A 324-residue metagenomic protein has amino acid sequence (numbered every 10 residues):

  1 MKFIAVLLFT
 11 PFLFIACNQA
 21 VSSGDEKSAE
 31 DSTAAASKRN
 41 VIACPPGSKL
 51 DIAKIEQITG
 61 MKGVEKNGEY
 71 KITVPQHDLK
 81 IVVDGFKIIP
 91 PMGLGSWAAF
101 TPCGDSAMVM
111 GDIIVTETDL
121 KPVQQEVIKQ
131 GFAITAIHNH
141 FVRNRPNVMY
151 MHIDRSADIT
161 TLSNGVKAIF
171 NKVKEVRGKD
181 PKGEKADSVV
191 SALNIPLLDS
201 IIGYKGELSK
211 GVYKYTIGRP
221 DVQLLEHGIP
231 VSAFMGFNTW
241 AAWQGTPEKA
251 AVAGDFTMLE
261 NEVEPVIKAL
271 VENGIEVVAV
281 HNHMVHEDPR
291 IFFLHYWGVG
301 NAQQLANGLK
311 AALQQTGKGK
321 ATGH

Functional and structural regions predicted by a protein language model:
M1-I4: Positively charged n-region of N-terminal signal peptides that target proteins for export
L7-L8: Secretory/periplasmic and organellar redox-cofactor proteins
F14-A16: C-terminal motif of bacterial Sec signal peptides marking the signal peptidase cleavage site
A20-N147, D154-I291, H295-H324: Long, contiguous binding/interaction regions
